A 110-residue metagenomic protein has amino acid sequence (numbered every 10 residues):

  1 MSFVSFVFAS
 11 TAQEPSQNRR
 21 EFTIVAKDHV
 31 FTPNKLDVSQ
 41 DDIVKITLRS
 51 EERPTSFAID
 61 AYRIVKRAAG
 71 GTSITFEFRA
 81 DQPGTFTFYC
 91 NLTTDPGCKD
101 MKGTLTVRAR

Functional and structural regions predicted by a protein language model:
M1-F6: Bacterial N-terminal signal peptides
S10, E14-N18, A68-R110: Extracellular/periplasmic metallocenter environments
P15-I43: N-terminal edge beta-strand
T23-V25, D37, T47, A58 (+3 more regions): Generic structural detector for well-ordered beta-strands
D28, A61-R63: Residue-level detection of beta-strand-connecting loop/turn positions
N34-R53, S73-Q82, F86, A109: Beta-strand cores of secreted/periplasmic/IMS beta-sandwich domains, seen most often in copper-related folds
T55-A61: Change to "...patches in solvent-exposed regions of secreted, membrane-anchored, or virion-exposed structural
